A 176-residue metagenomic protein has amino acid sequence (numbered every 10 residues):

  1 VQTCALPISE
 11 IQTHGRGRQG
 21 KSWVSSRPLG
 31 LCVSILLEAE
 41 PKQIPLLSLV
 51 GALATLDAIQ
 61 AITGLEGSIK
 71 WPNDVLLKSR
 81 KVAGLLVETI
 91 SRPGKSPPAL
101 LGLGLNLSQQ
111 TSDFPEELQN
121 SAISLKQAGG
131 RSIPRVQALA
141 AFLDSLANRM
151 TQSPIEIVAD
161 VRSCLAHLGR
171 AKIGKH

Functional and structural regions predicted by a protein language model:
V1-G64, A83, I90, S132-I133: N-terminal lobe of the biotin/lipoate ligase/transferase fold
V33, D74, G104, F142: Residue-level signal for inorganic ion chemistry
L65-N73, P154-E156: Short, surface-exposed recognition loops or helix-turn segments adjacent to catalytic cores
W71, L76-L77, K81-V82, L86: Glycine- and Gly-Pro-enriched alpha-helical subdomains that act as flexible, kink-prone "lid/hinge" or packing modules
K78, S91-G94: Flexible loop/coil segments at beta-strand boundaries within sensory signal-transduction domains
G94-K126: Short, acidic (Asp/Glu-rich) active-site segment that either coordinates a divalent metal cofactor
A128-H176: Conserved, helical-rich catalytic subdomain that frames metal- and/or nucleotide-binding sites in enzyme alpha/beta
